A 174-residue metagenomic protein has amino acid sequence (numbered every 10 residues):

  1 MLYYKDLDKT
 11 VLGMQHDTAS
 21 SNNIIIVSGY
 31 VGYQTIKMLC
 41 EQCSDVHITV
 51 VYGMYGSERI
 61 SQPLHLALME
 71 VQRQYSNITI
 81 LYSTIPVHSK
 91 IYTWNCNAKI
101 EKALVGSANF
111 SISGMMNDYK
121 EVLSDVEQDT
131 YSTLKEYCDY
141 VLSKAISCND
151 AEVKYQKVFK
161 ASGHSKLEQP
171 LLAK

Functional and structural regions predicted by a protein language model:
M1-K174: PLD/PLD-like phosphodiesterase catalytic module centered on the HKD motif
